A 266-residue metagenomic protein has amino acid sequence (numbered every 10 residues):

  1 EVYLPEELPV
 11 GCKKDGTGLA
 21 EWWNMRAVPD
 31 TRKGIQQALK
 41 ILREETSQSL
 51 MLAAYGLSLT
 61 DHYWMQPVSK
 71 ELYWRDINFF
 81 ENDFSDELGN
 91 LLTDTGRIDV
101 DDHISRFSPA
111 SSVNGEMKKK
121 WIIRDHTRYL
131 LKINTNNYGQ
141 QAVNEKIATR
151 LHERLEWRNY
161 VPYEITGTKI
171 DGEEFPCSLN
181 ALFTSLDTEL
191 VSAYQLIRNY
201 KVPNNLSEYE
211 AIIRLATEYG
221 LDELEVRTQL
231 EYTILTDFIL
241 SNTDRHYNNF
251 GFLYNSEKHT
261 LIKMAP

Functional and structural regions predicted by a protein language model:
E1-L235, I239-S241, F252-P266: Phosphate/dinucleotide-binding and metal-coordinating scaffold of catalytic cores in nucleotide-dependent enzymes
H246-G251: Canonical protein kinase catalytic loop motif
